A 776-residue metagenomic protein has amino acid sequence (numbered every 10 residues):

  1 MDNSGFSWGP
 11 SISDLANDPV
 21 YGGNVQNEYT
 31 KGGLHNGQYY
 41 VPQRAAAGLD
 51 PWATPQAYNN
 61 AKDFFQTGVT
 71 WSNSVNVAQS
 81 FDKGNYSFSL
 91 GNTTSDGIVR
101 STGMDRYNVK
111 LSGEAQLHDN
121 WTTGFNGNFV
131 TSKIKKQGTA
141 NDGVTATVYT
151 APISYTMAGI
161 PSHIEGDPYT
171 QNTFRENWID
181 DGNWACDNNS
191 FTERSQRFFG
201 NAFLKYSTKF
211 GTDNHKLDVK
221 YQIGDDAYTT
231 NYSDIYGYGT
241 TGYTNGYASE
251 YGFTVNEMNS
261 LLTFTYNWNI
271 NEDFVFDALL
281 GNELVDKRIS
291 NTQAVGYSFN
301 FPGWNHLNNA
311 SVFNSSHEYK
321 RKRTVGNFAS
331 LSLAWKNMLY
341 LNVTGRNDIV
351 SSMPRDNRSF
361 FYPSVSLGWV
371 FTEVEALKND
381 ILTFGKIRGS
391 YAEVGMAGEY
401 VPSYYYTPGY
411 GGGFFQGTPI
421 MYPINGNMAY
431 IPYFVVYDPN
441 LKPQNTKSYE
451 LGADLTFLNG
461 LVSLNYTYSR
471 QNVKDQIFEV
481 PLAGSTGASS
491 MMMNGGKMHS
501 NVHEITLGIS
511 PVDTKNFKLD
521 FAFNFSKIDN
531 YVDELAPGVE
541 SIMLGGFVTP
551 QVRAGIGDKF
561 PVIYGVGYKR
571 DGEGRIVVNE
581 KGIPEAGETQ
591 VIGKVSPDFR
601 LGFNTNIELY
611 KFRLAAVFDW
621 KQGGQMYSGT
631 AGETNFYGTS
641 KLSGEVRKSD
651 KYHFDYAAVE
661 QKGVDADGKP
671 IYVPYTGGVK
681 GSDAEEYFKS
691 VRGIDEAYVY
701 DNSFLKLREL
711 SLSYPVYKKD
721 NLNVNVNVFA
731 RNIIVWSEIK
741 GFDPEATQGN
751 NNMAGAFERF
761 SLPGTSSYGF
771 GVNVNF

Functional and structural regions predicted by a protein language model:
M1-R100, G138-N141, A185-T192, G200-S207 (+5 more regions): Residues embedded in well-ordered regular secondary structure
V41-A53, A61, G426-F434, N472-K497 (+6 more regions): Surface-exposed, extracytoplasmic segments of Gram-negative outer-membrane nutrient-acquisition systems
A53, F603, V774: Aromatic-residue-lined binding/catalytic grooves and analogous aromatic/hydrophobic interfacial grooves in multimeric
N92, G127, F618-W620, S711: A mature extracytoplasmic/lumenal domain signature
T94-D96, I349-S351, P511-D513, P597 (+1 more regions): A generic structural motif
R106, S112-W121, N126-T131, T139-I235 (+3 more regions): Extracellular/periplasmic, surface-exposed regions of secreted and cell-surface proteins
Y236-T240: Short, conserved phosphate-binding/catalytic loop or strand-edge motifs used in phosphoryl-/nucleotidyl-transfer
